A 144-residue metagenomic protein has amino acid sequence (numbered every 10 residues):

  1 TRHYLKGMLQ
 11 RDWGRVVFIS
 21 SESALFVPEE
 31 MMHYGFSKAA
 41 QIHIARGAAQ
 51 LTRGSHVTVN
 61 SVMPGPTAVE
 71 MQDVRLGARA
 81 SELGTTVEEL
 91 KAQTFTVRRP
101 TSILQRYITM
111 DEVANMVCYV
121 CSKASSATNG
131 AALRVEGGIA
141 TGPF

Functional and structural regions predicted by a protein language model:
T1, S37, A45: Active-site helix of classical SDR
K6, Q50-L51, S126: Alpha-helical segment proximal to the catalytic Tyr-Lys
K6, V27-G35, G47, R75: Active-site loop-to-helix junction immediately N-terminal to the catalytic Tyr of the SDR YXXXK motif in Rossmann-fold
S21: Residue(s) in the substrate-gating loop at a strand-loop-helix junction that position the organic substrate next
F26, Q105, V117-C118, N129-F144: Short C-terminal tail/terminal secondary-structure segment of NAD(P)H-dependent dehydrogenase/reductase domains
P28-M32, G54-S55, Q105, K123: Active-site loop immediately N-terminal to the catalytic Tyr-X3-Lys motif of short-chain dehydrogenase/reductase
R53, T58, T128-G130: Short, small/polar-rich loop/turn modules that mediate ligand/substrate recognition or access, typified
T101-V113: A conserved structural motif in NAD(P)-dependent oxidoreductases
